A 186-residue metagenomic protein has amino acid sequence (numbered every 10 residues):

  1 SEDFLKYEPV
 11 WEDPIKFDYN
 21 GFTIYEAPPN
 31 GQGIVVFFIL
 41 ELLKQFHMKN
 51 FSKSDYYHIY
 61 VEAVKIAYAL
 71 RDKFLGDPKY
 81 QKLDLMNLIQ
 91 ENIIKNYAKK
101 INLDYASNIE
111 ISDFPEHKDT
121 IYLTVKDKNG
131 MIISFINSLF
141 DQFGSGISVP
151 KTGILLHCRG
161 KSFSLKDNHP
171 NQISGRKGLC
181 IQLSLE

Functional and structural regions predicted by a protein language model:
S1-Y25: Long, well-ordered, tryptophan-enriched scaffold segments
V10-W11, H117-T120, L183: Short, small/polar residue-rich loop motifs at catalytic or cofactor-binding pockets
P14, A27-N30, S112-E116, S174-I181: Short Gly/Pro-enriched turn/cap motifs at secondary-structure boundaries
F22-A27, L183-E186: M16 family metallopeptidases and their MPP-like homologs
Y25-G33, T120-T124, I136-I147: Glycine-rich phosphate/pyrophosphate-binding beta-alpha loops
M48-L139, T152, R159: Internal maturation/activation junctions in enzymes
M131-E186: Active-site rim segments in enzyme catalytic domains, especially the processed small/beta chain of N-terminal
